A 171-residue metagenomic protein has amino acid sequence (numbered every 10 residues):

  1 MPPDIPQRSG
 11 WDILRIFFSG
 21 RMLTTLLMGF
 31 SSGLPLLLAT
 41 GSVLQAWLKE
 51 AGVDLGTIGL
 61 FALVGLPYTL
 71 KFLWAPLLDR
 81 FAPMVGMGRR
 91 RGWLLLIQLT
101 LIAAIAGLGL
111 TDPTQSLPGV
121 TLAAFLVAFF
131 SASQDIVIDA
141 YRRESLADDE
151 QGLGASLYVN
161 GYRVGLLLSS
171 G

Functional and structural regions predicted by a protein language model:
Q7-Y68: Helix-loop boundary and gating motifs at the non-cytosolic
G33, L37, A128-I136: Small-residue-rich segments within alpha-helical transmembrane domains of MFS-like 12-TM solute carriers
L55-G56, R143, D148-Y158: Loop-to-transmembrane helix entry/capping segments in MFS-fold secondary transporters and related SLC/MFSD carriers
Y68-K71, G152-G171: Glycine-rich segments within core transmembrane alpha-helices of 12-TM secondary carriers
L70-M87: Helix-to-loop junctions at the C-terminal end of transmembrane segments in multipass secondary transporters
P83, W93-Q115: C-terminal ends and interior cores of transmembrane alpha-helices in multi-pass membrane transporters/permeases
A132-L146: Intracellular juxtamembrane helix-capping segments at the cytosolic ends of symmetry-related transmembrane helices
